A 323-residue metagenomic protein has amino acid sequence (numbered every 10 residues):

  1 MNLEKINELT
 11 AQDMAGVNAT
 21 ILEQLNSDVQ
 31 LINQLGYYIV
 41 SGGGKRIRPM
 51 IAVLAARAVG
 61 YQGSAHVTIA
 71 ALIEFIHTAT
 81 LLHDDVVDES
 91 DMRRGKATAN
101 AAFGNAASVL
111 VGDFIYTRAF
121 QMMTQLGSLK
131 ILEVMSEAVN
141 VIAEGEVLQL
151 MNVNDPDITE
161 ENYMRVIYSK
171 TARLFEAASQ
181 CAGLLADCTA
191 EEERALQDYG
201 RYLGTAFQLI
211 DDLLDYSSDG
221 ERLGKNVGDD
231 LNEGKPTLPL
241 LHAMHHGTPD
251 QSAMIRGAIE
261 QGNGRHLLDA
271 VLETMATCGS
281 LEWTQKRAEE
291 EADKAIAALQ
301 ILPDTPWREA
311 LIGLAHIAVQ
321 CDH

Functional and structural regions predicted by a protein language model:
M1-H323: All-alpha prenyltransferase/terpene-synthase fold signal
